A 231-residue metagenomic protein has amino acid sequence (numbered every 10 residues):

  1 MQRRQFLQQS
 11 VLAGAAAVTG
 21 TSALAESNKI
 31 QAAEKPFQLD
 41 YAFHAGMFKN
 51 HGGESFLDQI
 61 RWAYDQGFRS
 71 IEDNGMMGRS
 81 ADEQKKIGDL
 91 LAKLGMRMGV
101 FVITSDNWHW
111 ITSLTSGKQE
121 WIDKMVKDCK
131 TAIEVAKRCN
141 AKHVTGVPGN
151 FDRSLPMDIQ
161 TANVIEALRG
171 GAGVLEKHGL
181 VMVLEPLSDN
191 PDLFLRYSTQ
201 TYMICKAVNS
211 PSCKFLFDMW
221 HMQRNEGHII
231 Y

Functional and structural regions predicted by a protein language model:
Q2-A141, S210, E226-G227: N-terminal pre-domain/capping segments
S10-V18, A33-K35, T115-F215, R224: Active-site acidic/histidine proton-transfer and metal-coordination neighborhood in alpha/beta enzyme cores
M47-K49, M77, T104-S105, N150-D152 (+2 more regions): Active-site-proximal loop/turn and secondary-structure-junction residues that shape catalytic pockets, frequently
G88-V102, G149-L155, R196-Y197, Y231: A short, hydrophobic/aromatic-rich structural module that often spans a beta strand with its adjoining loop
Q223-Y231: Glycoside hydrolase catalytic-domain groove-lining segments
